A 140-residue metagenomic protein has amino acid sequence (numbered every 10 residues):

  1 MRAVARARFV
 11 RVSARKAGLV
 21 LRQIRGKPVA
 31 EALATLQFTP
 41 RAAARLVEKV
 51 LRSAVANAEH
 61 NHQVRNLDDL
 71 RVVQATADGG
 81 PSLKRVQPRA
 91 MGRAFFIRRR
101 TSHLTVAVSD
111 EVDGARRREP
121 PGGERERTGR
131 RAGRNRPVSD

Functional and structural regions predicted by a protein language model:
M1-Q23, K27-D140: Structured, basic alpha/beta domains of bacterial-type, RNA-associated proteins
